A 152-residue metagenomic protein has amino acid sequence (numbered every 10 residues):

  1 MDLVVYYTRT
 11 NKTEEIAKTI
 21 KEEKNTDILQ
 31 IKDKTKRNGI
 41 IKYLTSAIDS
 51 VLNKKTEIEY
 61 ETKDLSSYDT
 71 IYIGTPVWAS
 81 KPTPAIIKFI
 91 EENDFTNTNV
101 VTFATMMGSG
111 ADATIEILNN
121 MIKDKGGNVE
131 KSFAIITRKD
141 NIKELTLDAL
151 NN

Functional and structural regions predicted by a protein language model:
M1-I73, S80-I87, E91, K125-G126 (+1 more regions): N-terminal beta1-alpha1-beta2 submodule of the flavodoxin-like/Rossmannoid cofactor-binding fold
K32-K34, W78, F103, I135: Residue-level "edge-of-site" marker
I73-G74, T102: Redox-cofactor binding/interface segments in oxidoreductases and associated redox assembly factors
W78-S80, G108-S109: Acidic catalytic loop of the alpha/beta-hydrolase fold
N97-T98: A glycine-biased structural micro-motif
V101-D140: Short, glycine-/small-residue-rich phosphate/pyrophosphate-handling segment
